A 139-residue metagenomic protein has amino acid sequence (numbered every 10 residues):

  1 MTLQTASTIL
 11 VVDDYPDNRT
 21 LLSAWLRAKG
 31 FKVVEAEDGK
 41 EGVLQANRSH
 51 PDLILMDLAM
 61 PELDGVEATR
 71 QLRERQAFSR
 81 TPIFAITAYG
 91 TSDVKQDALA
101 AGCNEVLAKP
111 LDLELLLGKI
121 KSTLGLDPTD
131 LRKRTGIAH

Functional and structural regions predicted by a protein language model:
T20-A28: Charged docking surfaces used in two-component/phosphorelay signaling
G30-E37, Q45: Short hydrophobic/Thr-rich beta-strand motif most characteristic of the beta2 strand and flanking loop of CheY-like
S49-L55: Active-site beta3 strand of CheY-like receiver
M60: Receiver (REC) domain active-site loop signature in two-component systems and cognate sites in sensor histidine kinases
L111-I120, R132: C-terminal output helix
